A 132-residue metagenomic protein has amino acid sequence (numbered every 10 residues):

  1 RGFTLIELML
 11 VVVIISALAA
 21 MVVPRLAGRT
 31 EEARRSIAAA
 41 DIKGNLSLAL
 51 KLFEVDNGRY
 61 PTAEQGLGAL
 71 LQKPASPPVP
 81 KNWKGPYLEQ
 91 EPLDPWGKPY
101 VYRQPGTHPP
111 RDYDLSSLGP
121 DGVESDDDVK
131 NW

Functional and structural regions predicted by a protein language model:
R1-L26: N-terminal single-pass transmembrane signal-anchor helix
L8-V12, L50, P77, E89: A residue-level detector for conformationally permissive "hinge/kink" positions
I14, E31-E32, P109-P110: Generic secondary-structure boundary signal with a strong preference for alpha-helix termini
S16, A40, R111-D112: Short amphipathic alpha-helical leader/targeting segments
V22-S76: Conserved hydrophobic/amphipathic alpha-helical signal-anchor segments
V55-W132: Periplasmic/extracellular, small/polar-rich flexible segments of pilin-like filament-forming proteins
